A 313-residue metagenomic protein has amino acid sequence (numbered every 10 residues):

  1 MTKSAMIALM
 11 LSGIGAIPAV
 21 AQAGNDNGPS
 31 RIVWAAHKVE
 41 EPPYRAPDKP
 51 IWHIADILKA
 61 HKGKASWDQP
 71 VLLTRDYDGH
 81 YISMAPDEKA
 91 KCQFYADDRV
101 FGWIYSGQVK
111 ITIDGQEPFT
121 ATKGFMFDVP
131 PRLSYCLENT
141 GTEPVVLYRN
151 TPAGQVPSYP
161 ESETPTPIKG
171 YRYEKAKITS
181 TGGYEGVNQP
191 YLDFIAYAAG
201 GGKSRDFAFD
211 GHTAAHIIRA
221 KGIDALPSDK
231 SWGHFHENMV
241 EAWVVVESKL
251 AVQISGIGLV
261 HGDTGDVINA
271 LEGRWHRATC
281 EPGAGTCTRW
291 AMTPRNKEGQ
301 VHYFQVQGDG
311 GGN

Functional and structural regions predicted by a protein language model:
M1-I7: Bacterial N-terminal signal peptides that target proteins for export
A8-A16: Bacterial N-terminal signal peptides
I17-Q22: Sec/Tat signal peptide C-region and signal peptidase I cleavage site
A23-S83, K89-C92, P157-A225, W232 (+2 more regions): A short, N-terminal "cap"/entry segment at the start of jelly-roll beta-barrel domains of the cupin/DSBH fold
A90-Q93, I111-T112, V129, S134-G141 (+5 more regions): Short beta-strand His + acidic residue motifs that chelate non-heme Fe in jelly-roll/DSBH and cupin folds
F94-I111, F235-V252: Short, conserved beta-strand element in jelly-roll/cupin
G115-P131, G256-G273: Short acidic-glycine-tyrosine-enriched beta hairpin
C136-V187, R277-N313: Double-stranded beta-helix
